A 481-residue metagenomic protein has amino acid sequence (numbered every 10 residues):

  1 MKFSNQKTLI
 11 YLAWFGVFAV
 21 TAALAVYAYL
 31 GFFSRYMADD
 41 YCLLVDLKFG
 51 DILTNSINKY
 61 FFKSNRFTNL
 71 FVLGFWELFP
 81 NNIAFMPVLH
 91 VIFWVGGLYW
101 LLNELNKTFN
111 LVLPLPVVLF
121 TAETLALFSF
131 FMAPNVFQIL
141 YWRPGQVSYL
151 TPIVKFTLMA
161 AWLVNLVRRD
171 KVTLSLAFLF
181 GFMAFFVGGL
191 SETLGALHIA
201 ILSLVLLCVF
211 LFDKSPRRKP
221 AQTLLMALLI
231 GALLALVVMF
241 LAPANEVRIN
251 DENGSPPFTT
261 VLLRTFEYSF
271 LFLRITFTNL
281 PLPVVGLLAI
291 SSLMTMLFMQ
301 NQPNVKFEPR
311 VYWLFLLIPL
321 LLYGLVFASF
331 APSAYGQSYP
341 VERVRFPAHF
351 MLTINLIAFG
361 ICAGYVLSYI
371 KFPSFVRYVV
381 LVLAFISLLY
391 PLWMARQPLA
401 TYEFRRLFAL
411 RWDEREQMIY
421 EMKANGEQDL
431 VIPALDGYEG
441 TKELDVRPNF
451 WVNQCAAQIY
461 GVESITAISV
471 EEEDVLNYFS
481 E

Functional and structural regions predicted by a protein language model:
M1-I10, T108, V164-F178, L207-P220 (+2 more regions): Membrane-interface junctions at the ends of membrane-embedded or membrane-associated helices
F3-K63, E77-V118, R217-P220, P303-V305 (+1 more regions): Intrinsically disordered, polar/acidic, low-complexity terminal segments
Y11-V26, F120-L127, L179-F182, A227-A232: Alpha-helical transmembrane segments
T21, W94-L105, K155-V167, A200-C208 (+2 more regions): Transmembrane alpha-helical segments
A28-F85, R143, E192-V344: Transmembrane catalytic cores of multi-pass membrane glycosyltransferases and polysaccharide-assembly enzymes
D39, P116-V164, S191, V326-C362: Membrane-interface micro-motifs in multi-pass membrane enzymes
L125-A133, A184-G189, G231-F240, L321-P332 (+1 more regions): Aromatic-anchored segments of alpha-helical transmembrane domains
S175-H198, S203: Membrane-interface alpha helices of multi-pass inner-membrane proteins
